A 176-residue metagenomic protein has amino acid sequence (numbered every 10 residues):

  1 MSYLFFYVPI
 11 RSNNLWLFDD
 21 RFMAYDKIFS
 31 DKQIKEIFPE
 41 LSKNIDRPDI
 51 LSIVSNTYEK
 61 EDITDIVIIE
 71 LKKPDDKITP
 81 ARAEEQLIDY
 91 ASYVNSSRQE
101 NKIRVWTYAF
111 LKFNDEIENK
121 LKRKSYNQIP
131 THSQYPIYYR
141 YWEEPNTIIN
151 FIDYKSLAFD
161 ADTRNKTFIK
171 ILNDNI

Functional and structural regions predicted by a protein language model:
M1-I176: Charged, terminal alpha-helix-loop-beta segments that serve as non-catalytic nucleic-acid engagement and/or assembly
